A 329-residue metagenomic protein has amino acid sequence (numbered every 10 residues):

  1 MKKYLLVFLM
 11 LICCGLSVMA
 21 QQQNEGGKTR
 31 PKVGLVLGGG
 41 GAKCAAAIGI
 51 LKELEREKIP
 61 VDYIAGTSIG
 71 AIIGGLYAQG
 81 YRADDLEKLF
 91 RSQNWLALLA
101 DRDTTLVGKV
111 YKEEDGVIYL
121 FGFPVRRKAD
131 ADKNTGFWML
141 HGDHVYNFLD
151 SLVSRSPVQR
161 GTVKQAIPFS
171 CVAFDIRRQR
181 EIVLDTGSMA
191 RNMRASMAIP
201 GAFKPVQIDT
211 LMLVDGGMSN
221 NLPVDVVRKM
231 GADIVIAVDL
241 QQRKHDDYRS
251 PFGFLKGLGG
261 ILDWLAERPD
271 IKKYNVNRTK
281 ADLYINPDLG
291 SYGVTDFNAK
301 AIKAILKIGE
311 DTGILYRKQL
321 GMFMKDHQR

Functional and structural regions predicted by a protein language model:
M1-Y4: Positively charged n-region of N-terminal signal peptides that target proteins for export
L6-G15: Bacterial N-terminal signal peptides
A20-T67, G75-R329: Patatin-like phospholipase
